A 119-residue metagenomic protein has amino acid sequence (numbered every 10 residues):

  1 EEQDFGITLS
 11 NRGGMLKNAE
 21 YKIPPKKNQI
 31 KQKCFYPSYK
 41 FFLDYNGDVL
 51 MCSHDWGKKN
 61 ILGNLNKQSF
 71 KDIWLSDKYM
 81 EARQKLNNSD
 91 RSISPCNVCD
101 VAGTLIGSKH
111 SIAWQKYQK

Functional and structural regions predicted by a protein language model:
E1-K27, F35, K40-N46: Conserved C-terminal portion of the radical SAM core fold that forms the substrate/S-adenosylmethionine-binding
I30: Conserved Rossmann-like nucleotide-binding pocket used by diverse enzymes that bind dinucleotide cofactors
K33-Y36, V98: Short, cysteine/histidine-rich loop/knuckle motifs that typically chelate Zn2+
D48-K119: Flexible mid-to-C-terminal extensions adjoining Fe-S/redox cofactors in radical SAM and related proteins
